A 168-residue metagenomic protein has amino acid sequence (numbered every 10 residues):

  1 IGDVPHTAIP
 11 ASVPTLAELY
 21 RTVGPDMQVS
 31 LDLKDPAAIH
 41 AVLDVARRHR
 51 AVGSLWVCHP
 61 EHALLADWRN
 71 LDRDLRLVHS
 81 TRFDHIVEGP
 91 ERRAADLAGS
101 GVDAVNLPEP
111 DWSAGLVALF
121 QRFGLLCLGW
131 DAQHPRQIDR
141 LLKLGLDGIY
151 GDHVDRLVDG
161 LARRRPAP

Functional and structural regions predicted by a protein language model:
I1-Q28, K34, D74-L75, H79-T81 (+1 more regions): An active-site metal/cofactor-coordinating segment within enzyme catalytic domains
L16-Y20, L43-A46, L65-A66, A94 (+2 more regions): Short amphipathic alpha-helical segments and helix-helix/interface helices
G24-V29, A51-L55, R73-R76, G101-D103 (+2 more regions): Short, well-ordered coil/turn segments that N-cap beta-strands
K34-D35, E109: Structured beta->alpha junctions
P36-A37, H62, D84, R156: Solvent-exposed loop/turn segments at secondary-structure junctions within structured extracellular/periplasmic domains
A37-R48, L64-R73, E88-A95: Distinct, well-ordered alpha-helical segments
V57-E61: Short internal beta-strands
H79-T81, I86-P168: C-terminal active-site rim and adjoining tail of enzyme catalytic domains
